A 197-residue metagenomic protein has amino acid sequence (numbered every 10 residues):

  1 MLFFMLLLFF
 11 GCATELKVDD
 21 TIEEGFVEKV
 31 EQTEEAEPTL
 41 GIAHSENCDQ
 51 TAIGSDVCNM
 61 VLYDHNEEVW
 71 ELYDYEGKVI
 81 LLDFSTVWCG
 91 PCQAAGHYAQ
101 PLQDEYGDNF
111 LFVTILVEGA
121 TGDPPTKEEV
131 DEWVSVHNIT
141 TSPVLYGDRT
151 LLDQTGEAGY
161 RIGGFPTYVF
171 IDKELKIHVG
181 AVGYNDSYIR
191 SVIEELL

Functional and structural regions predicted by a protein language model:
M1-L7: Sec-dependent signal peptide recognition, specifically the positively charged N-region followed immediately by
F10-G11: C-terminal motif of bacterial Sec signal peptides marking the signal peptidase cleavage site
L16-D19, V30-Y73, T141-V144: N-terminal "domain-start" segment that seeds a small globular fold
K78-I80, F84-W88, G119, G164: Short pre-active-site segment immediately N-terminal to redox-active cysteine/selenocysteine motifs in thiol-based
K78-V79, A94-V117: Conserved helix-turn-beta segment immediately C-terminal to the redox Cys motif in thioredoxin-like folds
F84-P101, G122: Conserved redox-active cysteine motifs that mediate thiol-disulfide chemistry, especially di-cysteine Cys-X(1-2)-Cys
V113, E129-T167, I171-K173: Short, internal strand/loop/helix patches that form the active-site neighborhood or redox-interaction surface
G163-L197: Thiol-/selenol-based redox modules, centered on thioredoxin-like and closely related oxidoreductase domains
